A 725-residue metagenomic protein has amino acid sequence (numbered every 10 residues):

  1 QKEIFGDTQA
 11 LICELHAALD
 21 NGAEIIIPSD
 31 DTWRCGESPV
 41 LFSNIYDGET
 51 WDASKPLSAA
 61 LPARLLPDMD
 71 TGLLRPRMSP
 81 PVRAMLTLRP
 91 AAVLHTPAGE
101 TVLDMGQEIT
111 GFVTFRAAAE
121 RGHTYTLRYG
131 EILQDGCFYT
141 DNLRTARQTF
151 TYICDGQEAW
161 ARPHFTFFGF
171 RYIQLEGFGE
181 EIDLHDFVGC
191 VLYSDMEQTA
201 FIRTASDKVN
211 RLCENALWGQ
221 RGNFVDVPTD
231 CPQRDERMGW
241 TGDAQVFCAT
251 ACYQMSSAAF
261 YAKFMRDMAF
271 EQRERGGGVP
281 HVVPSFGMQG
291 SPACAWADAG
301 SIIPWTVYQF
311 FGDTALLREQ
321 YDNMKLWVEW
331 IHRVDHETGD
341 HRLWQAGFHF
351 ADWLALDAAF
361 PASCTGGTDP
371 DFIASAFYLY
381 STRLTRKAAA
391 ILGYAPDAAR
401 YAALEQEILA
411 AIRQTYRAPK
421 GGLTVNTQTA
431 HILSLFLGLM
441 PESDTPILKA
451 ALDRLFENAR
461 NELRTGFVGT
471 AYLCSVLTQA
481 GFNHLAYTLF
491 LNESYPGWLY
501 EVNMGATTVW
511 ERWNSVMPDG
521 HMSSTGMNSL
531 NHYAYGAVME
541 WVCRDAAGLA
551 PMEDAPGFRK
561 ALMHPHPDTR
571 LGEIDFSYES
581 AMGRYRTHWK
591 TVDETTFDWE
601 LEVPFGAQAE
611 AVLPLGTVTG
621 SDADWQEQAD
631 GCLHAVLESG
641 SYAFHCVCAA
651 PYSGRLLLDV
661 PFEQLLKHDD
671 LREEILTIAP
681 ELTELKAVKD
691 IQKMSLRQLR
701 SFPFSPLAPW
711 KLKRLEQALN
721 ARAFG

Functional and structural regions predicted by a protein language model:
Q1-R234, G242-D243, A259-A262, G276 (+3 more regions): Extracellular/oxidizing-compartment recognition motifs
E3-H16, I26-K55, L61, L65-D68 (+4 more regions): Non-catalytic C-terminal accessory modules of carbohydrate-active enzymes
F112-E131, R162-F165, E176, T241-E271 (+4 more regions): Alpha-helical support elements that line or immediately flank enzyme active sites and cofactor-binding pockets
I182-N215, R221-G222, P228-H281, F310-A376 (+6 more regions): Active-site acid/base region of carbohydrate-active enzymes
D235-E236, A251-Q254, A299-S301, V307 (+4 more regions): C-terminal capping/lid segments that line or modulate ligand- or cofactor-binding pockets
P304, L379-T382, R386: Non-transmembrane amphipathic alpha-helical segments
R655-L712: Compact, charge-rich alpha-helical regulatory domains located at protein termini
